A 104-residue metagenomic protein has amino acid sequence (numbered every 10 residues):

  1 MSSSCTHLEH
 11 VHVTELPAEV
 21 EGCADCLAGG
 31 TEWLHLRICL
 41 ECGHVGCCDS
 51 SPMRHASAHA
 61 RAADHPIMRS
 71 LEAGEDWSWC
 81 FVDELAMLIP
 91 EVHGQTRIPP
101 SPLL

Functional and structural regions predicted by a protein language model:
S3-V11, P17-G22, G29, V45-L104: Cys/His-rich, Zn2+-coordinating zinc-finger modules
D25, E41: Short, cysteine/histidine-rich loop/knuckle motifs that typically chelate Zn2+
T31-L40: Canonical RING-type zinc finger of E3 ubiquitin-protein ligases
